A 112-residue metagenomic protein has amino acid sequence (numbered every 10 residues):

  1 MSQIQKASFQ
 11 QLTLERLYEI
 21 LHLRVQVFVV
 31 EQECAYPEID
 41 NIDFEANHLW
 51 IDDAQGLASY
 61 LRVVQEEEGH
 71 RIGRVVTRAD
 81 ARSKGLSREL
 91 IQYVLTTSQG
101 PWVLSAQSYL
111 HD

Functional and structural regions predicted by a protein language model:
M1-E38, D43-H48, D53-L57: Short amphipathic alpha-helix that is part of the acyltransferase structural core
Q11-L14, E66, D80: Short, surface-exposed acidic/glycine-rich loop or hinge patches that mediate macromolecular interfaces
W50, G56-V76: Conserved beta-strand in the GNAT
T77-T96: Conserved acetyl-CoA-binding loop-helix of GNAT-fold acetyltransferases
I91, T96-Y109: Conserved GNAT acetyl-CoA-binding A-motif
D112: Long, contiguous binding/interaction regions
